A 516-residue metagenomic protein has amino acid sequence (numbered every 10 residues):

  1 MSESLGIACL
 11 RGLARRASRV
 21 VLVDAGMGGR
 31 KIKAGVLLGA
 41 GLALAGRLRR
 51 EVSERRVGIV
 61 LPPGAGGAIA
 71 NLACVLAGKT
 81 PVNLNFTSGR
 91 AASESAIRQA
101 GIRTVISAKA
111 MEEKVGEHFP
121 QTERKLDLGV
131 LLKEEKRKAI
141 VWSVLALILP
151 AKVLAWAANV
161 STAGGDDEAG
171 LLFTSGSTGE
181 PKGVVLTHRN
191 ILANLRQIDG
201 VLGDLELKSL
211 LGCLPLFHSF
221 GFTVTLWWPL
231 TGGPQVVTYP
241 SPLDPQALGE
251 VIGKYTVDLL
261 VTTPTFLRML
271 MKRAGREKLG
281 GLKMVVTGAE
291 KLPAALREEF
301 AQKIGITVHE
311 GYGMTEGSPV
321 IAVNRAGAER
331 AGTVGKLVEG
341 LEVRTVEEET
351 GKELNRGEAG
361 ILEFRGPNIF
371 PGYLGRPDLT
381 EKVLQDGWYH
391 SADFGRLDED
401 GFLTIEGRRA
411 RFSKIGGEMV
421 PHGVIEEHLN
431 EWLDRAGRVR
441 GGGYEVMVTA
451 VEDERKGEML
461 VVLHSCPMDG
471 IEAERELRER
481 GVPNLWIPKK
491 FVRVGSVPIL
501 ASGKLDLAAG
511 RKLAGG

Functional and structural regions predicted by a protein language model:
A17-V20, V130-F173, G179-E180, G200-S209: Conserved pre-ATP/AMP-binding loop-to-beta segment of ANL
V21-A68, L72, G89-E94, L147-I148 (+2 more regions): Conserved AMP-binding/adenylate-forming core of the ANL superfamily
L37-A43, L149-V153, V184-L205, L267-M271 (+1 more regions): Conserved structural elements of the adenylate-forming
V105, L260, G366, P371-G372 (+3 more regions): AMP-binding/adenylate-forming catalytic core of the ANL superfamily
S143-L147, V257-V261, M271-R330, E342: Gly/Ser/Thr-rich phosphate-binding loop
L192-S209, F217-D258, R273: Conserved AMP-binding/adenylation subdomain of ANL enzymes
Y312, R344-E363, L397-D400, G470 (+1 more regions): Conserved beta-loop-beta connector loops within the AMP-binding
K336-G340, K352-K382, E418-V420, V424: Conserved ATP/PPi-binding loop(s) of AMP-dependent carboxylate-activating enzymes
